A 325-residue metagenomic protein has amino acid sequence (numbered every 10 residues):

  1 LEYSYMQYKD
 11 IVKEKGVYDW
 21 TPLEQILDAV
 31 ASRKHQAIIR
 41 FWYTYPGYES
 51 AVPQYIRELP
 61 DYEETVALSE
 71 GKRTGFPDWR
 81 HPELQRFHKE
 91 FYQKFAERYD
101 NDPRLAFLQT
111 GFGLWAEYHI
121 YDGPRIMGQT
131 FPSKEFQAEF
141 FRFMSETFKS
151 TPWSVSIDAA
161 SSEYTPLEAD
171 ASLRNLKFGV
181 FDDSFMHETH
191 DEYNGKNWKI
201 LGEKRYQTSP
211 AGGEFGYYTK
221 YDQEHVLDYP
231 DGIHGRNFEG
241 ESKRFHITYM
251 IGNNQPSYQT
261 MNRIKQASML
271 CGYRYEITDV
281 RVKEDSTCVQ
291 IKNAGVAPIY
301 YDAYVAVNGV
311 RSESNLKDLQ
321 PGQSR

Functional and structural regions predicted by a protein language model:
L1, A31-R33, Q109-E117, Y121-P256: Catalytic-core regions of glycoside hydrolase
L1-E83, Q207-K243, I247-T260: N-terminal substrate-binding region of glycoside hydrolase catalytic domains
D10-V12, Y45-V52, L114-I120, S161-T165 (+1 more regions): Short catalytic/ligand-binding loop motif for oxyanion handling, primarily in non-cytosolic enzymes, centered on
L23, H88, Y92, Q137: Aromatic/hydrophobic pocket-lining residues that form the small-molecule binding cavity in soluble enzyme cores
F41-E49, R104-G113, F140: Active-site cradle of extracellular carbohydrate-active enzymes
E64-T130: Active-site groove signature of glycoside hydrolases
K265-N308: Surface beta-strand/loop "capping" patches
N315-S324: Short proline/glycine- and polar residue-rich coil/turn motifs
